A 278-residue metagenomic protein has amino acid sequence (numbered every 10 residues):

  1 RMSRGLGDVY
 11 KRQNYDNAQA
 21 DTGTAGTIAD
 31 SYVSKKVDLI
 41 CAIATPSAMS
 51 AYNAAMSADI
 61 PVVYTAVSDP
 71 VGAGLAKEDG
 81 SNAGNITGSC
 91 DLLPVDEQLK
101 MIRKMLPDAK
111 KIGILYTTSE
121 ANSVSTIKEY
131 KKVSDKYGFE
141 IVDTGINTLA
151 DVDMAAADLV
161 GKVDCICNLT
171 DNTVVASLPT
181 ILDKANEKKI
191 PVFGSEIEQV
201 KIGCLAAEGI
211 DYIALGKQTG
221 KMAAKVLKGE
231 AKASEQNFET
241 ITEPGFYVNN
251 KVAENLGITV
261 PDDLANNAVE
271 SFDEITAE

Functional and structural regions predicted by a protein language model:
R1-Y10: Single conserved hydrophobic/aromatic residue that forms the stacking wall/gate of nucleotide- or nucleobase-binding
N14-G23, S89-D96, Y116-T126, D143-V152 (+4 more regions): Hinge/beta->alpha junction and helix N-cap segments in small-molecule ligand-binding domains
N14-K77, D171-S195: Beta-alpha junction/loop-to-helix N-cap segments that form part of ligand/metal-binding clefts
D69-K111, I210-A231: Hydrophobic alpha-helical segments within soluble ligand-binding/sensing domains
T87-S134, N237-V252: An alpha-beta-alpha
A121-E196: Pocket-lining segment of extracytoplasmic ligand-binding domains
K188-G209, P244-G245: Periplasmic-binding protein-like
K225-E278: Hinge/cleft segment of the Venus flytrap/periplasmic-binding protein
